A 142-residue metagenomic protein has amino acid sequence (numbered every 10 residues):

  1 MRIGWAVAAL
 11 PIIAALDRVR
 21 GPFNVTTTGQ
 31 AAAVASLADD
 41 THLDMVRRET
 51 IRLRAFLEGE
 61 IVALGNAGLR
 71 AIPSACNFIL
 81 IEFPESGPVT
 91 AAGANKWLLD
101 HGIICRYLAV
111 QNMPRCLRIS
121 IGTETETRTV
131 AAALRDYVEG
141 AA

Functional and structural regions predicted by a protein language model:
M1-L64, R70-I72: PLP-dependent aminotransferase class I/II
A9, A38, P84-E85, G122-E124: Residue-level recognition of strand-loop junctions within catalytic nucleotide-signaling folds
N24, T41, V89, P114 (+1 more regions): Residues that form or flank phosphate/diphosphate-binding pockets in enzymes that use nucleotide phosphates
T50-I51, A55, L64-H101, L117 (+1 more regions): Conserved PLP-binding catalytic core of the aspartate aminotransferase-like
K96-H101, R106, V110-A142: PLP-dependent enzyme catalytic core of the Aspartate aminotransferase-like
